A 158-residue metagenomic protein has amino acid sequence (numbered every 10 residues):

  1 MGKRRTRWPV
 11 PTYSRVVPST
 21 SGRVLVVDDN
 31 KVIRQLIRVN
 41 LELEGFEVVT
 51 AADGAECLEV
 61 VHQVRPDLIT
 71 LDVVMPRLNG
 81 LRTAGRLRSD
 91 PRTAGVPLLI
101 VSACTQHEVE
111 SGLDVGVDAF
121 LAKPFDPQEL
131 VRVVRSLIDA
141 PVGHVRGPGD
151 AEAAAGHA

Functional and structural regions predicted by a protein language model:
Q35-L43: Charged docking surfaces used in two-component/phosphorelay signaling
G45-A52, V60: Short hydrophobic/Thr-rich beta-strand motif most characteristic of the beta2 strand and flanking loop of CheY-like
D53-E56, D67, N79-G85: Acidic catalytic/metal-coordinating carboxylates
E59, L81-A94: Short amphipathic alpha-helix used as the core "switch/output" element in two-component signaling
V64-T70: Active-site beta3 strand of CheY-like receiver
M75: Receiver (REC) domain active-site loop signature in two-component systems and cognate sites in sensor histidine kinases
R82, C104-L121, Q128-S136: Alpha4 helix (beta4-alpha4-beta5 surface) of REC/receiver domains from two-component response regulators
